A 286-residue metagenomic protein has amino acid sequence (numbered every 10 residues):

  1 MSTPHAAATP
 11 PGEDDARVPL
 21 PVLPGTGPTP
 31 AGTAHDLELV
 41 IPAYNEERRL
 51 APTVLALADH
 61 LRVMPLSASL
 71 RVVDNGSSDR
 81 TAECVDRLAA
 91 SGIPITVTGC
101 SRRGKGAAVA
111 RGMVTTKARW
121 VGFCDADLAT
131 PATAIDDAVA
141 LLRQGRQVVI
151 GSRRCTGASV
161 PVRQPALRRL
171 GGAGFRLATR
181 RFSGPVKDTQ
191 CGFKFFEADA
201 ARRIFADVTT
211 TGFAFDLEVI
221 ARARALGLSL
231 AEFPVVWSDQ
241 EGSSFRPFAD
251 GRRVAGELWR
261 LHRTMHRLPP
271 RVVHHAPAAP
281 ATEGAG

Functional and structural regions predicted by a protein language model:
M1-H35, F182-G184, D207-G286: Hydrophobic helical membrane-anchoring modules
V18-T26, E46-L61: Short, well-formed alpha-helical segments that are part of the catalytic scaffolds of diverse glycosyltransferases
H35-I41, L50, L57, A68-V73 (+1 more regions): Hydrophobic targeting segments
E46-L50, S77, K105, P131: Donor nucleotide-sugar binding loop of glycosyltransferases
A68-R71, A82-T115: Conserved donor nucleotide-binding strand/loop of the catalytic core
D74-A82, L128: A conserved acidic beta->alpha catalytic loop
C100-T115, W120, A132-F213, D239-A249 (+1 more regions): Acceptor/aglycone-binding surface of glycosyltransferases and processive sugar-polymer synthases
